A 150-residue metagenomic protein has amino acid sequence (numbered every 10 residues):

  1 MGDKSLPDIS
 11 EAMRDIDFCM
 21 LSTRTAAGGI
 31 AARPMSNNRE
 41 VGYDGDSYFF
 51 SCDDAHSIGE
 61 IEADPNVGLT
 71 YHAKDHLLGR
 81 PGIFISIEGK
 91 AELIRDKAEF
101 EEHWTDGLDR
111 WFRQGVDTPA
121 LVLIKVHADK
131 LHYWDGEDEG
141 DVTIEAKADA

Functional and structural regions predicted by a protein language model:
M1, Y71-G89: N-terminal short leaders/motifs
G2-A12, I16-D17, A31-R33, G59 (+1 more regions): Membrane-topology and secretion signals of cell-surface/extracellular proteins
G2-P7, D54-A55, T105-R110: Charged, amphipathic alpha-helical segments
E11-G28, V67-Y71: A short, Trp-centered hydrophobic/proline-enriched beta-strand micro-motif
D17, R33, Y43-G45, A63-V67 (+2 more regions): A generic structural signal for short beta-strands and their flanking turns/coil linkers
M35-R39: A short, well-structured catalytic beta-strand-centered motif of the EAL phosphodiesterase domain for c-di-GMP
E40-L78: A short mixed-secondary-structure module that forms the rim of ligand-binding clefts
I83-A150: Charged, gly/pro-rich active-site loop segments
